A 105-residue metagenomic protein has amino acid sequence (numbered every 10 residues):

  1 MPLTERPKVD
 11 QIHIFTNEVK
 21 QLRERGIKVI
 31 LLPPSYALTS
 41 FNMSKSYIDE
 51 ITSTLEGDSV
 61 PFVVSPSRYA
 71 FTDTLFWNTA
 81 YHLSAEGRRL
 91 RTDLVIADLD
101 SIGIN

Functional and structural regions predicted by a protein language model:
M1-R68: Conserved, well-ordered alpha-helix/loop/beta-strand core segments that scaffold catalytic motifs
N42-K45, T52-N105: C-terminal regions of proteins
